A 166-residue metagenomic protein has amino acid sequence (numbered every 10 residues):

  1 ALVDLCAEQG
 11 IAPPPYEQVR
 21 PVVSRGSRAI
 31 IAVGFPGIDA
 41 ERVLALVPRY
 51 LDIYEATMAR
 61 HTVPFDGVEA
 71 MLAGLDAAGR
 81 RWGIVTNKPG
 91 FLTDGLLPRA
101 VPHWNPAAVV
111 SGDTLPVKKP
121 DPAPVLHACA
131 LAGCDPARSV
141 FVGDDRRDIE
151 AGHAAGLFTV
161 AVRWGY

Functional and structural regions predicted by a protein language model:
A1-P21: Active-site neighborhood of HAD-like aspartate-dependent phosphohydrolases
A7-Q9, P13, I30-G37, H61 (+3 more regions): Substrate-recognition/cap helix-loop segment adjacent to the acidic, metal-dependent catalytic center of Asp-based
P21-A56, D66, G74: A metal-dependent, Asp-based hydrolase signature
V22, V85-N87, V142: Structural motif
S24, R28, F65, E69 (+3 more regions): Alpha-helix N-cap/helix-start and coil->helix boundary motif
V140-Y166: Acidic, Mg2+-coordinating phosphoryl-transfer loop and its flanking beta/alpha structural elements, shared across
